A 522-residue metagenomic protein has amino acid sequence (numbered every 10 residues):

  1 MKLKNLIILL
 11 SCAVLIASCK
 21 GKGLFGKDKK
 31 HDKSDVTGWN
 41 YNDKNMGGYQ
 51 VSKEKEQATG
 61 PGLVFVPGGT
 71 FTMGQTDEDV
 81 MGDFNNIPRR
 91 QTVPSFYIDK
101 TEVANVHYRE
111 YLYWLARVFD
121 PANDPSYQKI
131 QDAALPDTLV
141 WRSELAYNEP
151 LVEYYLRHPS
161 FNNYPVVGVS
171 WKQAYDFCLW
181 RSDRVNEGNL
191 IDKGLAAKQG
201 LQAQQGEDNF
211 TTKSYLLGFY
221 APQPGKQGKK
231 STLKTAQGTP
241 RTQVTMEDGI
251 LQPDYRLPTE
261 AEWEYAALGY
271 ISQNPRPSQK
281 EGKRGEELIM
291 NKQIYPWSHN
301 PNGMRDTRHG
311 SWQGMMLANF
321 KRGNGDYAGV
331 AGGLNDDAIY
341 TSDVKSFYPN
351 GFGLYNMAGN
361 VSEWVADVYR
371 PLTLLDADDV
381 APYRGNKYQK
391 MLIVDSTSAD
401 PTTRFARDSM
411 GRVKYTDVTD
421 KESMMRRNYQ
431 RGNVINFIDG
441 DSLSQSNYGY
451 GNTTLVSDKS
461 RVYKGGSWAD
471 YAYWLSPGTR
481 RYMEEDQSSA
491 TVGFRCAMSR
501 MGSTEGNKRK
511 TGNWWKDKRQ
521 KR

Functional and structural regions predicted by a protein language model:
M1-N5: Positively charged n-region of N-terminal signal peptides that target proteins for export
L9-V14: Bacterial N-terminal signal peptides
I16-S18: C-terminal motif of bacterial Sec signal peptides marking the signal peptidase cleavage site
G23, D28-D43, V66, T72 (+5 more regions): Functional-site microenvironments in short loops/helix caps that host divalent-cation chemistry
D43-E54: Basic K/R-rich, polyanion-interacting modules in nucleoproteins and related proteins
V51-K53, D83-N86, R480-E485: Short, P/G- and charge-enriched loop/turn segments at secondary-structure junctions
K55-L151, N162-V185, G359, G493 (+1 more regions): A short glycine-rich, aromatic-capped structural motif
S489-N507, Q520-K521: Short, structured beta-strand segments at or near domain termini in extracellular proteins/domains
